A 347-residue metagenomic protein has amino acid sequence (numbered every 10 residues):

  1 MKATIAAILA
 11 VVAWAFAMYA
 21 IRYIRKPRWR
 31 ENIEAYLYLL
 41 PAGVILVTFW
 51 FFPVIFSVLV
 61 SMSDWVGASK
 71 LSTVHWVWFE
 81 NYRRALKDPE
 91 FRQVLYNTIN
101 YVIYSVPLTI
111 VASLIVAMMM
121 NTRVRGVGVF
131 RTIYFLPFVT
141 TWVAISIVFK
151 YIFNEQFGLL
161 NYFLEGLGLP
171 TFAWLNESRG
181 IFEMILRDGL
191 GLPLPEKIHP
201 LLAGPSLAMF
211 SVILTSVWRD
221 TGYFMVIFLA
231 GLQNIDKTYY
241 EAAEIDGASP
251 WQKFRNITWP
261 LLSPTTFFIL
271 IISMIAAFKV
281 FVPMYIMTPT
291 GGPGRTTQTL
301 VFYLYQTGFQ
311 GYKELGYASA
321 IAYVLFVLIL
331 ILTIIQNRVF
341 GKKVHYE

Functional and structural regions predicted by a protein language model:
M1-P27: Transmembrane alpha-helices
E31-E347: A structural signal for multi-pass alpha-helical bundles of membrane permease subunits that mediate small-molecule
